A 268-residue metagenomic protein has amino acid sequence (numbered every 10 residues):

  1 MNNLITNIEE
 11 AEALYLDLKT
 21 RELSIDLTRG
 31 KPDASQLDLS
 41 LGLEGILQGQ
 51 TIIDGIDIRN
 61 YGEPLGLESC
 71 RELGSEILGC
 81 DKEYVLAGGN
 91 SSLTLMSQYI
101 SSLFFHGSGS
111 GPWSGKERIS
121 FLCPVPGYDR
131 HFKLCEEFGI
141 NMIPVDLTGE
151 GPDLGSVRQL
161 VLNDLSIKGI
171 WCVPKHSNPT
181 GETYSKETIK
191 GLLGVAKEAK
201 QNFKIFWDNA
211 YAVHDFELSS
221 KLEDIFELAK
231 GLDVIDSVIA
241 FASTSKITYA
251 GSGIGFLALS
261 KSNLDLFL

Functional and structural regions predicted by a protein language model:
M1-L65, S69-E76: N-terminal "arm"/small-domain region of PLP-dependent enzymes with the aminotransferase-like
L23, Q201-F203: Short, well-ordered coil/turn segments that N-cap beta-strands
S24, I119, K168, V238 (+1 more regions): Conserved acidic residues
S24-D26, M142-P144, V238-A240: Conserved beta-strand scaffold positions in the cores of enzyme catalytic domains, especially in NTP/NDP-utilizing
Q36-L41, F216-S220, G251-I254: Short aromatic-enriched loop/helix-cap "lid" or pocket-rim segments at secondary-structure transitions that line
I56-Q201, A212-L232: Conserved core of the PLP fold type I
G88, A229-L268: Conserved core segment of the aminotransferase class I/II
F206-W207: Generic enzyme active-site microenvironment
